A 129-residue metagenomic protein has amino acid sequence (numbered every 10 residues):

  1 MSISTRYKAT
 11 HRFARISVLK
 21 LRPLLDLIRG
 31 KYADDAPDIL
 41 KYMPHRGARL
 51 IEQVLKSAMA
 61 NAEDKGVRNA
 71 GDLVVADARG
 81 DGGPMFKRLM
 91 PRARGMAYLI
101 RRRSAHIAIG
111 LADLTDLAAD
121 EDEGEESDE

Functional and structural regions predicted by a protein language model:
M1-E129: Structured, basic alpha/beta domains of bacterial-type, RNA-associated proteins
